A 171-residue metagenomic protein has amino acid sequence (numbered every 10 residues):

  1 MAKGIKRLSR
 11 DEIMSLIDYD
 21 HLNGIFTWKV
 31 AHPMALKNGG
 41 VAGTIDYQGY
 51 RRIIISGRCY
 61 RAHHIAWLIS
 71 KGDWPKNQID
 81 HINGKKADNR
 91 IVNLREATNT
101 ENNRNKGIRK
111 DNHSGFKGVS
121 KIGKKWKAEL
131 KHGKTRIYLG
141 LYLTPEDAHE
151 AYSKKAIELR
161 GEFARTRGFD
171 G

Functional and structural regions predicted by a protein language model:
M1-I55: Short helix-coil boundary/hinge micro-motifs
L16, H21, A31-H32, I54-R136 (+2 more regions): Short, cationic Gly/His-enriched loop motifs
T135-P145: A short, exposed loop/beta-hairpin motif centered on an aromatic-Gly-Thr core
L143-L159: A short, charged, amphipathic alpha-helix used as a generic interaction element across diverse proteins
E162-G171: Intrinsically disordered, low-complexity charged/polar segments
